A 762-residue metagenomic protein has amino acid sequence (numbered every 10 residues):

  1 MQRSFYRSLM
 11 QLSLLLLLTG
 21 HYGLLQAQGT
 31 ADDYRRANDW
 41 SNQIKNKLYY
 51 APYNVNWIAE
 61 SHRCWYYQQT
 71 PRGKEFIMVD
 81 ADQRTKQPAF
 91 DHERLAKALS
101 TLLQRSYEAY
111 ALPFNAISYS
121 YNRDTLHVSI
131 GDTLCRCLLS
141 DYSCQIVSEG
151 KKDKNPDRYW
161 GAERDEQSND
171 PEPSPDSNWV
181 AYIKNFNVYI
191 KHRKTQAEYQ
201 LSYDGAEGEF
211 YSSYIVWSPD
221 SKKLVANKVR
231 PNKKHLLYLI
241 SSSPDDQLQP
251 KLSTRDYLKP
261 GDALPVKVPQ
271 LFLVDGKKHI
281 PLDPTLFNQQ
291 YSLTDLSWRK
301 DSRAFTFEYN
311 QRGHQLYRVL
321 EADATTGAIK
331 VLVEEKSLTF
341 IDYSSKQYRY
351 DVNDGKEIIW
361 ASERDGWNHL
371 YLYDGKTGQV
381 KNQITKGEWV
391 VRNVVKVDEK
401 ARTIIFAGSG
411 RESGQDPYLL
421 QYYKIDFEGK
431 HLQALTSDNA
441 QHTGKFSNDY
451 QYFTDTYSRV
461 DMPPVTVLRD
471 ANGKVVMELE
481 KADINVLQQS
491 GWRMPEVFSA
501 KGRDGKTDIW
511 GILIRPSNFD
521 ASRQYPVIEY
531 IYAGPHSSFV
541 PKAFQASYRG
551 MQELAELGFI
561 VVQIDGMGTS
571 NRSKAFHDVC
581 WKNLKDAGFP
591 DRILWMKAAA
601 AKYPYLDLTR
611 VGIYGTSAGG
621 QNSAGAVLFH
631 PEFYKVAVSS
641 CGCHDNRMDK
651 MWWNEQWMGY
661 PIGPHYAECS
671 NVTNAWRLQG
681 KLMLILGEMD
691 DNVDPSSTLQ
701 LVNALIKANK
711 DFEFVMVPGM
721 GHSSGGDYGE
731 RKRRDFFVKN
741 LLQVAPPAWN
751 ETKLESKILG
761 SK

Functional and structural regions predicted by a protein language model:
Q2-S13, G20: Bacterial N-terminal signal peptides that target proteins for export
Y6, L15, L25, G726: Alpha-helical and His/Cys-centered functional microenvironments
Q11, H21, A27-M462, L468-R469 (+1 more regions): Beta-propeller folds
L12, L17, S168, Y530 (+1 more regions): A structural preference for long, well-packed, hydrophobic secondary-structure segments
V55, T294-S297, S302, E308 (+1 more regions): Serine-hydrolase catalytic core recognition
